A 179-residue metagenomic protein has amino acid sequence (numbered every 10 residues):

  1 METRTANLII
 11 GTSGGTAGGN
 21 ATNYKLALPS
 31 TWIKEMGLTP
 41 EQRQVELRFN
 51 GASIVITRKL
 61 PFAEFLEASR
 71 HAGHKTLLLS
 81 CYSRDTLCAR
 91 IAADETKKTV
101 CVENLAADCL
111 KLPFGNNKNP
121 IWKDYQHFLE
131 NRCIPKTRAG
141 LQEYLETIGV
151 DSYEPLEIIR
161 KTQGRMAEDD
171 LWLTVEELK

Functional and structural regions predicted by a protein language model:
M1-K179: Phosphate/dinucleotide-binding and metal-coordinating scaffold of catalytic cores in nucleotide-dependent enzymes
